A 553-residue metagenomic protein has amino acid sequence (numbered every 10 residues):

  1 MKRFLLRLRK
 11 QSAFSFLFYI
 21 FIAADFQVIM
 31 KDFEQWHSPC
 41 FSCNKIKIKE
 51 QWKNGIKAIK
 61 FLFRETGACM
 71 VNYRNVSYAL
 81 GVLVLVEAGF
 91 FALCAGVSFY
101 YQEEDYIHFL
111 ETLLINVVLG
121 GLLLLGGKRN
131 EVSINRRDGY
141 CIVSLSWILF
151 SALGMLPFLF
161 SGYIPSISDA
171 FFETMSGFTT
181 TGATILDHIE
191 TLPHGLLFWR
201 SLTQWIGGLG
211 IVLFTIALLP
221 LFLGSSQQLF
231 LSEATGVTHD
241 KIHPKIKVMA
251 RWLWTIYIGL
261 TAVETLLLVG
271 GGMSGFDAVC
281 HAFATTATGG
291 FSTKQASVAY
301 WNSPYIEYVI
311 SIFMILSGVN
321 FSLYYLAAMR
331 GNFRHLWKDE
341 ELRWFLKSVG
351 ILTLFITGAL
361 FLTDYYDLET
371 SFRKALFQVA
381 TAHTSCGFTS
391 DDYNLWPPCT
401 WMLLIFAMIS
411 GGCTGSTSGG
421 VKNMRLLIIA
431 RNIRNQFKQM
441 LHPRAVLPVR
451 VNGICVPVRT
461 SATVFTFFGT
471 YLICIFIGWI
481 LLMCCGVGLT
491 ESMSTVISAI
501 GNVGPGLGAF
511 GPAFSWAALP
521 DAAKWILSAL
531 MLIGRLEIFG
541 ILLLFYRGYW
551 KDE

Functional and structural regions predicted by a protein language model:
K2-L6, L530: Coiled-coil-like amphipathic alpha-helices with heptad-repeat character
R7, A13-A23: Hydrophobic alpha-helical signal peptides and transmembrane signal-/tail-anchor segments that drive secretory-pathway
Q11-S12, P39, N44-K49, N54-E553: Membrane-proximal intracellular helices of multi-pass ion channels
Y19, I29-K31, E537: Short, low-complexity segments with poor structural confidence in diverse proteins
